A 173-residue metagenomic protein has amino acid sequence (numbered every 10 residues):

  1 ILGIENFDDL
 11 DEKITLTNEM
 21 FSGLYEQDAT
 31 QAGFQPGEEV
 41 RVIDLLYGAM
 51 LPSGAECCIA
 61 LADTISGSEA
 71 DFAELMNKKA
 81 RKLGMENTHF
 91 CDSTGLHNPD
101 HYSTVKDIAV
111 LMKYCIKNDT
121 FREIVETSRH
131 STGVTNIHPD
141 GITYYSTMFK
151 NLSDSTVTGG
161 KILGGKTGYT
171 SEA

Functional and structural regions predicted by a protein language model:
I1-K106, C115-I116: Active-site-adjacent loops and short helices of periplasmic peptidoglycan-processing enzymes
G67-A173: Penicillin-recognizing serine hydrolase domain
